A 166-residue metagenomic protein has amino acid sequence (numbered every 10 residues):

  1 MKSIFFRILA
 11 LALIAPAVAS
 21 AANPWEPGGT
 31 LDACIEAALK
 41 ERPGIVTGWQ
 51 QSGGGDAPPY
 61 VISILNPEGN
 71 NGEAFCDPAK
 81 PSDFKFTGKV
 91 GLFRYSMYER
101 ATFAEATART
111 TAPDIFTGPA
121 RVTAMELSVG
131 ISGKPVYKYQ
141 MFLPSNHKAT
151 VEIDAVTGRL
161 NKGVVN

Functional and structural regions predicted by a protein language model:
K2-R7, S20-N166: Long, terminal "pre-/pro-" and other extracytoplasmic accessory regions that lie outside the mature folded/catalytic
R7-P16: Bacterial N-terminal signal peptides
